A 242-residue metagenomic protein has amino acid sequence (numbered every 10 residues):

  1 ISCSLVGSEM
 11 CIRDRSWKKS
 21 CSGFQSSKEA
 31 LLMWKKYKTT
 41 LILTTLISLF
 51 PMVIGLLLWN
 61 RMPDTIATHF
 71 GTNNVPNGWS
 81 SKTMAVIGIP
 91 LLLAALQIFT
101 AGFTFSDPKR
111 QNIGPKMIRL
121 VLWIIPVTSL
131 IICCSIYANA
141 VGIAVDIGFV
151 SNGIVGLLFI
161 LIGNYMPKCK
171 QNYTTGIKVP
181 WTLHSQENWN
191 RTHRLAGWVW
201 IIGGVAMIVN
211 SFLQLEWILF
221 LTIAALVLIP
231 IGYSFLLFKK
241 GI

Functional and structural regions predicted by a protein language model:
I1-D14: Single conserved hydrophobic/aromatic residue that forms the stacking wall/gate of nucleotide- or nucleobase-binding
L43, I87-L92, R119-P126, N190-I201: Select subsegments of transmembrane alpha-helices in polytopic membrane proteins, especially boundary-proximal
G55-I87, T175-H184: Active-site and channel-lining beta-strand-loop segments that bind or position nucleotide-derived/phosphorylated
L57-L58, A95-S106, L161-G176: Membrane-water interface of transmembrane alpha-helices
G78-L93, D146-I162: Alpha-helical transmembrane segments
T100-F149: Ordered, amphipathic secondary-structure segments that act as subunit-interaction surfaces in large macromolecular
Y173-K240: Terminal transmembrane helical module of multi-pass membrane proteins
